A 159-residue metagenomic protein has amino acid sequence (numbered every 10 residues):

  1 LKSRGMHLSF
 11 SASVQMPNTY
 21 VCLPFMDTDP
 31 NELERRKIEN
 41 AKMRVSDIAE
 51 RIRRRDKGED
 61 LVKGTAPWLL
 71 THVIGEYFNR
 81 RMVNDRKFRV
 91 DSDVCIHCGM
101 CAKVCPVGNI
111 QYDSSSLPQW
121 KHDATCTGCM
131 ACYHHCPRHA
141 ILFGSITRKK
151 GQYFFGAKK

Functional and structural regions predicted by a protein language model:
L1-Y77: FMN-binding flavodoxin-like domain, especially the glycine-rich phosphate-binding loop
E34, N84, S115: Generic anion/oxyanion-binding catalytic loop in active/binding sites
T65-K103: A mid-sequence, solvent-exposed acidic-amphipathic segment
M100-W120, A131-R148: Iron-sulfur cluster-binding cysteine motifs and their immediate structural context in ferredoxin-like electron-transfer
Y153-K158: Active-site-proximal loop/hinge segments that shape catalytic or ion-binding/gating pockets
